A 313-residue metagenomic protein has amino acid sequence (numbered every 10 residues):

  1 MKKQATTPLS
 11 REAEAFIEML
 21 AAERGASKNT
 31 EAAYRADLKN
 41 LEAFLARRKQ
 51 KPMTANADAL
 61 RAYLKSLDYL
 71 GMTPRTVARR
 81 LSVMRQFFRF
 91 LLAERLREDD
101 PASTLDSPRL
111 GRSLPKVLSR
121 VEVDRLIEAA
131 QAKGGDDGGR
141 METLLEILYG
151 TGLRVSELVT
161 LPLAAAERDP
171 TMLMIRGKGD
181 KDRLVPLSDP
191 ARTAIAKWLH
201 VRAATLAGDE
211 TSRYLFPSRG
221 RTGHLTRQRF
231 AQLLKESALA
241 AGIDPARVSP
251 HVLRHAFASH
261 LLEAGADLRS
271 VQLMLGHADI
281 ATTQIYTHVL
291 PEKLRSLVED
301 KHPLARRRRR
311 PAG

Functional and structural regions predicted by a protein language model:
M1-G313: Conserved catalytic core of the tyrosine transesterase superfamily
